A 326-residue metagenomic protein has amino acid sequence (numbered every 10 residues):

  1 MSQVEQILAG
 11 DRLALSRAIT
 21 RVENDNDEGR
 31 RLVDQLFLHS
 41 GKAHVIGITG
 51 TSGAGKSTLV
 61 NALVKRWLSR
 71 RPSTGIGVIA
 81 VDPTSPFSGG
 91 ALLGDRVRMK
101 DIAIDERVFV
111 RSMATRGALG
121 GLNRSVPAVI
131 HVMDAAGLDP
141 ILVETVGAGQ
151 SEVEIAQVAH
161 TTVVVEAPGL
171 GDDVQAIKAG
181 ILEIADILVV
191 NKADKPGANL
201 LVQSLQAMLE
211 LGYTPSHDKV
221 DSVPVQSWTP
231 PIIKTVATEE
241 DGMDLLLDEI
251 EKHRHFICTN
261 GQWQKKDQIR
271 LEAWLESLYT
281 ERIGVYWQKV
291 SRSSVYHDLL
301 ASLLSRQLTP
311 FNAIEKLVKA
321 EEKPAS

Functional and structural regions predicted by a protein language model:
S2-I46, V60-S151, V158-D173: Nucleotide-state-sensitive switch-loop elements of NTP-binding domains
R12, N24-D27, G41, L68 (+9 more regions): Non-catalytic alpha-helical coupling and interface elements of nucleotide-dependent molecular machines and regulators
G50-G53: Walker A (P-loop) phosphate-binding loop of P-loop NTPases
K56: Conserved lysine of the Walker
L92, V129, E154, V158 (+5 more regions): Alpha-helical scaffold elements adjacent to nucleotide-binding pockets in ATP/GTP-utilizing enzyme cores
I155, P168-P196: Flexible active-site lid/hinge loop adjacent to a nucleotide/diphosphate and Mg2+-phosphate binding pocket
I187, A193-H255: Canonical P-loop GTPase G-domain recognition
Q226, K234-A237, D244-P324: Long, well-ordered amphipathic alpha-helical subdomains in the mid-to-C-terminal portions of large enzyme subunits
